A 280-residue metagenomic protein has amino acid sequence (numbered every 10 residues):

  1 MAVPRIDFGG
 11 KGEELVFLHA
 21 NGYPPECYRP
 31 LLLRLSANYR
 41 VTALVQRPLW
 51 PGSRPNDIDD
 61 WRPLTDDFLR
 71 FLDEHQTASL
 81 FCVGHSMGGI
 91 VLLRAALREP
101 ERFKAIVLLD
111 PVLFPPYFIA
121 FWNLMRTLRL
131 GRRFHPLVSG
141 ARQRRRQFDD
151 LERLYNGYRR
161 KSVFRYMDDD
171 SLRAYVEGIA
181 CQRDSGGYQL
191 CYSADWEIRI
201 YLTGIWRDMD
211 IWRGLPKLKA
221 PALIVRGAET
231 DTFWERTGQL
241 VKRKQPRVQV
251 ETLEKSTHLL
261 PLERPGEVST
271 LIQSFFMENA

Functional and structural regions predicted by a protein language model:
D7-R54, F71: Conserved HGGG/HGGXW glycine-rich cap/lid loop of the alpha/beta-hydrolase fold
V16-A20, H85, R226: The conserved beta1-alpha1 loop
T42, Q46-V83, W122-M125, T270: Active-site loop/oxyanion-hole signature of alpha/beta-hydrolase fold enzymes
V45-W50, V112, S256-T257: Short beta-to-alpha linker loops that shape the active-site pocket of alpha/beta-hydrolase fold enzymes
S79-N123: Conserved hydrolase catalytic core segment
R142-R199: Conserved alpha/beta-hydrolase catalytic His-Asp/Glu region
I179-R243: Conserved serine/cysteine hydrolase catalytic core
S256-P265: Catalytic histidine-centered segment of alpha/beta-hydrolase-like enzymes
